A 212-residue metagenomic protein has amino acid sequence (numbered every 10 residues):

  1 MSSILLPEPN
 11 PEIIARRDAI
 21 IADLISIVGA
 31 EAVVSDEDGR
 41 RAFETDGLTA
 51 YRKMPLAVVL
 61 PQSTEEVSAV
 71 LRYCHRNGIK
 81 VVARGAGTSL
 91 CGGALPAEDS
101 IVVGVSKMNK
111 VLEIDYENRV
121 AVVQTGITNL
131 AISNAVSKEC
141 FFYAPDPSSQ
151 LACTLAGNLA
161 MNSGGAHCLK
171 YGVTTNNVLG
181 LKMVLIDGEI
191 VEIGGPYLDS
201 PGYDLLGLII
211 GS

Functional and structural regions predicted by a protein language model:
M1-R72, R76, T88-R119, S148 (+1 more regions): N-terminal flexible segment immediately upstream of the FAD-binding catalytic core in FAD-dependent oxidoreductases
I79-K80, F142: Residue-level detector of anion-binding/catalytic polar loops
R84: Conserved PLP cofactor-binding pocket of PLP-dependent enzymes
K110-S212: FAD-binding subdomain of flavoenzyme oxidoreductases
